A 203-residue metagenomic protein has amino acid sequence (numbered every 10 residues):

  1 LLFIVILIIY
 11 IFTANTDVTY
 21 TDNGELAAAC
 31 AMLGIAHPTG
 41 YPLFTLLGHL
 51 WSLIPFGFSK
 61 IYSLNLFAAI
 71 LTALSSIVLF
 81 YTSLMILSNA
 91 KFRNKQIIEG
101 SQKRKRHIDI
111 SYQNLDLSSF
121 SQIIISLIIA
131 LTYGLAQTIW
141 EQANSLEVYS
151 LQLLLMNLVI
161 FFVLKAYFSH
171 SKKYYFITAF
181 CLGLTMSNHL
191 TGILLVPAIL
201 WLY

Functional and structural regions predicted by a protein language model:
L1-Y20, Y133-L135, H189: Transmembrane signal-anchor helices characteristic of membrane glycosylation enzymes that use polyprenol
I9, A14, G48, S52 (+4 more regions): Membrane-water interface at transmembrane helix exits
T13, I54-I61, N65, I98-S119 (+4 more regions): Aromatic- and kink-enriched transmembrane "portal" helix at the membrane-lumen/periplasm boundary that abuts
A14-L26, A36-L47: Extracytoplasmic catalytic/substrate-binding loops of multi-pass membrane glycan-assembly enzymes
A29-M32, I129-L131, Y175-N188: Membrane-interface alpha helices of multi-pass inner-membrane proteins
L66-N114, L155-K165: Transmembrane-helix motifs of polytopic, lipid-linked glycan transferases
F120, A143, M156-Y175, L182 (+1 more regions): Membrane-interface transmembrane helices that cradle and orient dolichyl/undecaprenyl
L195-Y203: Perimembrane helix-loop-helix junctions
